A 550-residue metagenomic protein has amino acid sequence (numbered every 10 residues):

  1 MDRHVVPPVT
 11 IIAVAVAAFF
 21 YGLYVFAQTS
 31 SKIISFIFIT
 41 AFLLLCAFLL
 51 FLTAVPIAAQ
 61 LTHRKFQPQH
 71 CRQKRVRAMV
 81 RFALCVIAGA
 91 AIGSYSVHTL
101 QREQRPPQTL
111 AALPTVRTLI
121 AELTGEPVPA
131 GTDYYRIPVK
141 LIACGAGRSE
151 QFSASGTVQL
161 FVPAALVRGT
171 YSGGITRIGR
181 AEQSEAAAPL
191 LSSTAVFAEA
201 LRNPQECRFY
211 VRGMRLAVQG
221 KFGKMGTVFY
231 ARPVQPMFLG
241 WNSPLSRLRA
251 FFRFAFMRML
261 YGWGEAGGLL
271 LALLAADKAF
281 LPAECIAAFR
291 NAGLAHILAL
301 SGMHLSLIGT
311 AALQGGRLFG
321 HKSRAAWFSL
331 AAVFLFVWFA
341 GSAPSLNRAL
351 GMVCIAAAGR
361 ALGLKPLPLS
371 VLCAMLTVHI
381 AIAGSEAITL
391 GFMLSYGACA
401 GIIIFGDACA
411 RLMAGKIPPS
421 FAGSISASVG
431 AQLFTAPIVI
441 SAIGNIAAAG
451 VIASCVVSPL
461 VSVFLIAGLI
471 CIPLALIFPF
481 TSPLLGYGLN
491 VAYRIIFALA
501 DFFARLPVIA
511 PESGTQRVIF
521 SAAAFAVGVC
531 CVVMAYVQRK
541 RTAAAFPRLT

Functional and structural regions predicted by a protein language model:
M1-P107, R348: N-terminal leader/targeting segments
D2-V6, G226-G351, A357: Aromatic-rich juxtamembrane segments at the membrane interface
V14-G22, L43-F48, G309-L313, S329-V337 (+5 more regions): Hydrophobic, membrane-inserted alpha-helices
L45-H63, D407, A526-K540: Alpha-helical transmembrane segments
A58-V76, E182-A187, A414-P418, T542-T550: Membrane-interfacial, low-structure loops and terminal tails that flank and connect transmembrane helices in multi-pass
S94-E126: OB-fold nucleic-acid-binding modules
G125-A250: OB-fold single-stranded nucleic acid-binding module
S342-G528, M534-K540, L549: Internal transmembrane alpha-helical bundles of multi-pass membrane proteins
